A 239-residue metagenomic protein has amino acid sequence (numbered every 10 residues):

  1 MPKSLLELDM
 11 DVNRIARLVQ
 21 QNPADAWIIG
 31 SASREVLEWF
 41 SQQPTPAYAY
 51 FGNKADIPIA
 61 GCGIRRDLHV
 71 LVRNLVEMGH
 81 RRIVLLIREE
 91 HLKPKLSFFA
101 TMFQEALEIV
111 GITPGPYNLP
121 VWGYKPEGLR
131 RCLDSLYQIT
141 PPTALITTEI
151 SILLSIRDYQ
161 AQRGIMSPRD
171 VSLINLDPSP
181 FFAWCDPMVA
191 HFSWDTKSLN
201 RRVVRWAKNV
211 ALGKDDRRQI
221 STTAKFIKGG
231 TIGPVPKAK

Functional and structural regions predicted by a protein language model:
M1-M10, L85, A100-E127: Short beta-strand elements in bilobed, periplasmic/extracellular small-molecule ligand-binding domains
M1-R73, E77, Y137-Q138, S151: Alpha-helical recognition/docking segments in bacterial nutrient-uptake and carbohydrate-utilization systems
V19-S31, R82-I87, N118-L119, I139-I152 (+1 more regions): Periplasmic-binding protein-like
S33-R34, H91-L92, F99, S151-L153: Alpha-helix capping/helix-boundary segments
E38-T45, E105-L107, I156-I165: Glycosyltransferases and closely related glycan-assembly transferases that use nucleotide-activated donors
A55-L86, P126-D134, L153, S193-G213: Hydrophobic alpha-helical segments within soluble ligand-binding/sensing domains
L71-I112, R218-G233: An alpha-beta-alpha
L133-K239: Flexible loop/turn connectors
